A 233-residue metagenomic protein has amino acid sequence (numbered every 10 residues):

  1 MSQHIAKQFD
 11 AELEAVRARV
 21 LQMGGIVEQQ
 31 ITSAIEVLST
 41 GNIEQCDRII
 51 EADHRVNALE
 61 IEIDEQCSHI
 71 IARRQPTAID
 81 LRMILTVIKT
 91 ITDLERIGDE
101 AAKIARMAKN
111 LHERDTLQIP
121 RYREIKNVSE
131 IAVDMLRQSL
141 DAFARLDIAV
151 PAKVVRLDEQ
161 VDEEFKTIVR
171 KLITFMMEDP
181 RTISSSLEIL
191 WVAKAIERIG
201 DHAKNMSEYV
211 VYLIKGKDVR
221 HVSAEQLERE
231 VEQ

Functional and structural regions predicted by a protein language model:
M1-Q233: Cytosolic, long alpha-helical scaffolding segments
